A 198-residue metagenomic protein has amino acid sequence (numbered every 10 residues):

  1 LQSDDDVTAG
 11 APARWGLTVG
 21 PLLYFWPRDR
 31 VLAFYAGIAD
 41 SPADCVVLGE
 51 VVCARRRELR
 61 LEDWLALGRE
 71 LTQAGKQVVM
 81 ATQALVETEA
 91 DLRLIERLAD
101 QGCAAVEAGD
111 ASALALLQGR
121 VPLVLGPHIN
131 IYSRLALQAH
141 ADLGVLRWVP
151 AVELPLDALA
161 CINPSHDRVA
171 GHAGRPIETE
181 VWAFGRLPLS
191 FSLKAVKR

Functional and structural regions predicted by a protein language model:
L1-I131, L135, V149-R198: Active-site pocket-lining/capping segments in soluble small-molecule metabolic enzymes
G144-V145: As written
